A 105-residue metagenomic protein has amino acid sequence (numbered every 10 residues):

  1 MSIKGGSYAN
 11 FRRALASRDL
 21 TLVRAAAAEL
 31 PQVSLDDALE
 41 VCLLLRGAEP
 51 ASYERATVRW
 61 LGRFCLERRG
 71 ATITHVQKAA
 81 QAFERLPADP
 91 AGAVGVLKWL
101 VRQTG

Functional and structural regions predicted by a protein language model:
M1-G105: Long, low-complexity, acidic Ser/Pro- and Gly-enriched intrinsically disordered regions in large eukaryotic
